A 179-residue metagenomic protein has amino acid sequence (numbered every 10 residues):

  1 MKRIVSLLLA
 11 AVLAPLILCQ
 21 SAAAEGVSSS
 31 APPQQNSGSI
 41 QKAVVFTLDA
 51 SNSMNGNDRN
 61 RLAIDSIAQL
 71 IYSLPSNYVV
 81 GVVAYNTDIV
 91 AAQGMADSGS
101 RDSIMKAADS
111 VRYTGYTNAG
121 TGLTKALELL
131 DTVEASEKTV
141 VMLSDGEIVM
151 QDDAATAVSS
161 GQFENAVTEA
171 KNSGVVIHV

Functional and structural regions predicted by a protein language model:
K2-R59: Acidic, polar low-complexity linker/tail segments
N36-A96, V111, A119-A126, K138-S144 (+1 more regions): Von Willebrand factor
Q69-S73, T132, E169: Alpha-helical scaffold elements within enzyme catalytic domains, especially in hydrolases
Q93-M95, V133, Q151-A154: Short, well-ordered secondary-structure micro-motifs
R101-K106: Short, basic/glycine-rich phosphate-binding loops at helix/coil junctions that contact nucleotide phosphates
S110-V111, E128, S144-V179: VWA/integrin I-like adhesion module and closely mimicked acidic/polar interface patches used
L130-S136: Glycine-rich phosphate-binding loop signature in dinucleotide/nucleotide-binding domains
